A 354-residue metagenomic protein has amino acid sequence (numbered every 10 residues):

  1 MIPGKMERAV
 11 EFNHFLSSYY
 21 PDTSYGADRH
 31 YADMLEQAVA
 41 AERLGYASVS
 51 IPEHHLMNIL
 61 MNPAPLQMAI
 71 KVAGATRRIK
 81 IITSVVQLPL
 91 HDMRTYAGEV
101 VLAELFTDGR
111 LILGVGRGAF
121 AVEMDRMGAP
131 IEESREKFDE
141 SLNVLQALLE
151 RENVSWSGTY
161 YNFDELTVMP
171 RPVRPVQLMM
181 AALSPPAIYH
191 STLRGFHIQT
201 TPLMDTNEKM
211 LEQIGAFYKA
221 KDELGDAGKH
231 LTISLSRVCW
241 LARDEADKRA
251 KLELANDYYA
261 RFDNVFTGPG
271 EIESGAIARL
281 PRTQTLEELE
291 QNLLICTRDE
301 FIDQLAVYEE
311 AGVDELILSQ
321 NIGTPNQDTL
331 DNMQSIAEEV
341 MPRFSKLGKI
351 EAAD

Functional and structural regions predicted by a protein language model:
M1-K80, R174-V176, D354: N-terminal beta1-alpha1-beta2 module of alpha/beta enzyme domains
I2-R8, E132-T167, E208-D314, S345-D354: An alpha-helical appendage that flanks or caps ligand/catalytic pockets
M6-F12, Y46-S48, T76-I81, F106-I112 (+6 more regions): Short, well-ordered coil/turn segments that N-cap beta-strands
E7-A27, P89-W156, Y160, H197-K209: Flexible, glycine-rich active-site loops centered on histidine and acidic residues that chelate a metal or position
S18-A32, V86-R94, P172-A182, C239-A242 (+1 more regions): Active-site mouth loops of central-metabolism enzymes
A41, G45, E53, V72 (+10 more regions): Conserved, mostly hydrophobic/aromatic
S48-V72, Q87, L203-N207, S319-L330: Glycine-rich, proline-tolerant flexible connector loops at the mouths of alpha/beta enzymes
I59-T83, K137, M333-I350: Alpha-helix-loop-beta-strand connector modules within alpha/beta enzyme cores
